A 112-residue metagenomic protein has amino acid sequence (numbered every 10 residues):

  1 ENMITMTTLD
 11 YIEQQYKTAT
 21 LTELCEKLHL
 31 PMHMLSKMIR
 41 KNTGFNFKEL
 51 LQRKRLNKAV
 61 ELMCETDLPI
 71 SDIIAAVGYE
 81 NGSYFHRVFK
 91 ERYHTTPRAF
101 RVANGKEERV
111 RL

Functional and structural regions predicted by a protein language model:
N2-M6: Short helix-coil-helix linker/hinge
L9-D10, Q14, T18, T22 (+2 more regions): Terminal helix-turn-helix DNA-binding modules in bacterial transcription factors
K27, A76-V77, R92: Residues within the alpha-helical elements of helix-turn-helix
K27, P31-H33, E80-N81: Short coil turns linking two alpha-helices in DNA-binding domains
M34-L35, I39, Y84-F85, F89: Short hydrophobic/aromatic patch on the recognition helix
K90-E91, A99: C-terminal interaction modules of eukaryotic adaptor/scaffold proteins
